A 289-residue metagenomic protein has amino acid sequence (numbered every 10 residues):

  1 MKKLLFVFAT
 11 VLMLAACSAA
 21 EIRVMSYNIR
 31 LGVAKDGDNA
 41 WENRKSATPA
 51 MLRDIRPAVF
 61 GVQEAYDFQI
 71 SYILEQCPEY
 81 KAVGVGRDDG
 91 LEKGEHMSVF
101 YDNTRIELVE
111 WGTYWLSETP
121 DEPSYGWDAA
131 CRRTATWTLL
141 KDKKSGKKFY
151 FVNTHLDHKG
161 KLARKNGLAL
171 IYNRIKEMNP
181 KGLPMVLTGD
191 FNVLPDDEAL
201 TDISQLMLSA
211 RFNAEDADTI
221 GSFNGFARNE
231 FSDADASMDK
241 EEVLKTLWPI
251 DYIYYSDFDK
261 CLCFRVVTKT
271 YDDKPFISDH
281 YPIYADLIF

Functional and structural regions predicted by a protein language model:
M1-E21: Bacterial Sec-dependent N-terminal signal peptides
C17-C77, D89-G94, F289: N-terminal, active-site-proximal structural segment of metallo-dependent hydrolase catalytic domains
E21-V33, M97, V109-Y114, K147-D157 (+1 more regions): Active-site-proximal beta-strand elements of phosphoester/diester hydrolases
I22, A58-V59, F149, P184-V186 (+2 more regions): Short, Asp-centered acidic motifs that coordinate Mg2+ and/or phosphate in catalytic or ligand-binding sites
R44, T48, Y66-Q69, I73 (+4 more regions): Stable alpha-helical elements in mature extracytoplasmic
V59-V152, V267: Structured beta-strand-rich core segments of catalytic domains in phosphoester-bond hydrolases
G61-Q63, G84-V85, V186-D190, S209-N213: Active-site neighborhood of phospho(di)ester-bond hydrolases with catalytic His/Asp-centered motifs
L162, N173-M185, V193-F289: Metal-dependent phosphoester-hydrolase catalytic domains
